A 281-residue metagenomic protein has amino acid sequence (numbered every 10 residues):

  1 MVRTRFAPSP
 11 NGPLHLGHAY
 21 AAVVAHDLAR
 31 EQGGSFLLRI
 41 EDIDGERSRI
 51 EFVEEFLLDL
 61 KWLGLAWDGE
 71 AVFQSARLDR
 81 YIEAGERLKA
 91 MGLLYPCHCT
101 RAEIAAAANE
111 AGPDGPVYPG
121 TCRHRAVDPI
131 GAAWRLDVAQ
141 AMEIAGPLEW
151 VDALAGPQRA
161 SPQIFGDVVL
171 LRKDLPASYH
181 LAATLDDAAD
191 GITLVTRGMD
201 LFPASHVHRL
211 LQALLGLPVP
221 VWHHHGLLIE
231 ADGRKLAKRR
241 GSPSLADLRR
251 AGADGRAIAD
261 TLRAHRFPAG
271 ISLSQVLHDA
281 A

Functional and structural regions predicted by a protein language model:
M1-N11, E31, F36, G131 (+2 more regions): Non-catalytic terminal extensions that flank enzyme cores
M1-P113, M199-D200, A204-L217: N-terminal Rossmann-like or analogous alpha/beta NTP/dinucleotide-binding catalytic cores that position adenine
P10, W62, A90, I164 (+3 more regions): Short glycine/serine/threonine-biased micro-segments
W67-A71, V219-H225, V276: A short coil-to-beta-strand element that immediately follows conserved catalytic motifs
A76-M91, P113-G120, H265-A280: Short secondary-structure transition/capping segments
K89-R101, A155-P162, I271-A281: A short, terminal or domain-edge coil/loop segment
A102-L236, S244-R249: Active-site cores that bind ATP or allylic diphosphates and position pyrophosphate for catalysis
